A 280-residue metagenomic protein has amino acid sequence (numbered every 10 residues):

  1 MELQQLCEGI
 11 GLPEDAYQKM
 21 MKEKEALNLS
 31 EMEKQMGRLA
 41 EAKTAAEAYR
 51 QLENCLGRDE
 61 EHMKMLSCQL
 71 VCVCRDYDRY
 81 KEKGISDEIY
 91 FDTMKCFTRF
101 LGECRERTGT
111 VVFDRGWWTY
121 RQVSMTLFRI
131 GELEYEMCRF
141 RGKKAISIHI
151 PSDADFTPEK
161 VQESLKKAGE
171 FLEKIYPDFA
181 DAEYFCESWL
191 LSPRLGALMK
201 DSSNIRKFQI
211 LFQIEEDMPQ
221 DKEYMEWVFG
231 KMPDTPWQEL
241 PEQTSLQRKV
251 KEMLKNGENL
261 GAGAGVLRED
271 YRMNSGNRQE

Functional and structural regions predicted by a protein language model:
M1-F156, K174-E183, A197-E280: Non-catalytic substrate-recognition and accessory regions of acyl/acetyltransferase enzymes
S152-V161, L190-R194: Short acidic, S/G/P-rich loop/turn micro-motifs used as interaction or catalytic elements
P158-K174: Well-ordered, non-membrane alpha-helical segments in soluble/globular domains
E183-F185, S192: Extended, charge-biased low-complexity segments that typically form long amphipathic alpha-helices/coiled-coils
